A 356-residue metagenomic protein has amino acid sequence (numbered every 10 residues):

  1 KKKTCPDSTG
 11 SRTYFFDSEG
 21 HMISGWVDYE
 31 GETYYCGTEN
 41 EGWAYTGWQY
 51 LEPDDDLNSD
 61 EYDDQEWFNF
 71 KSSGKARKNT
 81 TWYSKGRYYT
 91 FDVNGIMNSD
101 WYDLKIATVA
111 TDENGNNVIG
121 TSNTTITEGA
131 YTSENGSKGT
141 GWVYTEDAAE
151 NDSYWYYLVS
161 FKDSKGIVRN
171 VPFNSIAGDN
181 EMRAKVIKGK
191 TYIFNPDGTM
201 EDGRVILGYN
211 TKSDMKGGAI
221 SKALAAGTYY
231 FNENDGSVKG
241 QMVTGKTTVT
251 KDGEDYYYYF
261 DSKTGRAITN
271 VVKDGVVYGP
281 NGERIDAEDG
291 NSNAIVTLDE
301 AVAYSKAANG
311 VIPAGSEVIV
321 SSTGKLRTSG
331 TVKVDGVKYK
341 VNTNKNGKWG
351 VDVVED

Functional and structural regions predicted by a protein language model:
K1-D356: Extracellular adhesion/carbohydrate-binding repeat motifs centered on closely spaced tryptophans
